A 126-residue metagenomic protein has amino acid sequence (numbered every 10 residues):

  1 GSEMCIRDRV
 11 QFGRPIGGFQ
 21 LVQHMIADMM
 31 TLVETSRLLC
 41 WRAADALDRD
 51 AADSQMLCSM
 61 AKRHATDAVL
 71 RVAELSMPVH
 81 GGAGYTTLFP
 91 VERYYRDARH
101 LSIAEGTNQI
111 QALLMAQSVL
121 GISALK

Functional and structural regions predicted by a protein language model:
S2-K126: Alpha-helical interface subdomain recognition
